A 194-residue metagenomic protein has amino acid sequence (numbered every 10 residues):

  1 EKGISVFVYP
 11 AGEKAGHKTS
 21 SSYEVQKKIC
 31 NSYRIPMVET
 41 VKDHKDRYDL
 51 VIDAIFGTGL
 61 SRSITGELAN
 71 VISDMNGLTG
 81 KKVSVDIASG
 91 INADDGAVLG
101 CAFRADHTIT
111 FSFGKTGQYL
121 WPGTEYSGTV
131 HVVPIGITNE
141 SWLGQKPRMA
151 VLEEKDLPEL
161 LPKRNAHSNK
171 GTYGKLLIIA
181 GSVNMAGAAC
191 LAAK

Functional and structural regions predicted by a protein language model:
E1-A54, S63-V85: Nucleotide and nucleotide-moiety/phosphate-recognizing core
E1-E13, K18-S20, E24, Y48 (+1 more regions): Small-residue (G/A/S/T)-rich helix-start motifs and N-terminal tracts that mark the onset
K28, S73, G100, C190-K194: Alpha-helical segments flanking ligand/cofactor-binding loops in enzyme cores
S32-V38, T65, S89-A93, D156-P162: Short gly/ser/thr-rich secondary-structure transition/capping motifs
Y48-L50, I55-P147: Internal gly/pro-rich beta-alpha loop/helix module that stabilizes soluble enzyme cofactors or their anionic handles
